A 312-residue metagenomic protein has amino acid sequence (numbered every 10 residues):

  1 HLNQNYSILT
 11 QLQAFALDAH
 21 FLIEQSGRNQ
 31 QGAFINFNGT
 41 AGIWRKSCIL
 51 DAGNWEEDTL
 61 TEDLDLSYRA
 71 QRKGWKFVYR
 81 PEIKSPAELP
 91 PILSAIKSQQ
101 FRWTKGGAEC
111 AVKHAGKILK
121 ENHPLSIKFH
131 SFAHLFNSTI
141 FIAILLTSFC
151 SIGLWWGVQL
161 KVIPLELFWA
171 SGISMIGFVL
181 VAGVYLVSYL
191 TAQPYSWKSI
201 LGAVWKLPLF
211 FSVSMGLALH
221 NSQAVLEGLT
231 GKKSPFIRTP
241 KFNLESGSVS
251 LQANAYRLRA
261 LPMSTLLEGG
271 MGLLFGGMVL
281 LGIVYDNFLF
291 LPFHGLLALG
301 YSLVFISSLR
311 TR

Functional and structural regions predicted by a protein language model:
H1-L60, R72, L93-F132, F136: Long helical/loop segments within the catalytic core of UDP-sugar-dependent glycosyltransferases, especially the large
N3, A87-E88: Generic structural signal for helix capping and beta-alpha/helix-loop junctions
D58, S67-P86: Catalytic donor-sugar/metal-binding loop of nucleotide-sugar-dependent glycosyltransferases
L60-D65, L209: Conserved glycosyltransferase catalytic-site signature
I127, S131, I163-P164, N243-L251: Hydrophobic, membrane-facing alpha-helical anchors
N137-P235, K241, P262-R312: Membrane-embedded multi-pass helical conduit in multi-pass membrane proteins, especially envelope-biosynthetic
G231-L258: Membrane-helix boundary/interface segments in integral membrane proteins
